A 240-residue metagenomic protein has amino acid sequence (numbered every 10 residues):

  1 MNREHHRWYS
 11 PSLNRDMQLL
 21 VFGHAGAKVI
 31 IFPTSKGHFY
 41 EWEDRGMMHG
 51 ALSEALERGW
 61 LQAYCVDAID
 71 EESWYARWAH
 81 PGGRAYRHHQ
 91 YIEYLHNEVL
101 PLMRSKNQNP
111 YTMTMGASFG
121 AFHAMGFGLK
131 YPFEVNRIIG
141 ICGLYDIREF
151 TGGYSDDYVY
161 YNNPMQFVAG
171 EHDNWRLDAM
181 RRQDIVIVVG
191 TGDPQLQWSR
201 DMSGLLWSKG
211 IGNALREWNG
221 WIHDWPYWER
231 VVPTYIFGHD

Functional and structural regions predicted by a protein language model:
M1-D240: Non-catalytic cap/lid and distal C-terminal segments of serine-dependent acyl enzymes
